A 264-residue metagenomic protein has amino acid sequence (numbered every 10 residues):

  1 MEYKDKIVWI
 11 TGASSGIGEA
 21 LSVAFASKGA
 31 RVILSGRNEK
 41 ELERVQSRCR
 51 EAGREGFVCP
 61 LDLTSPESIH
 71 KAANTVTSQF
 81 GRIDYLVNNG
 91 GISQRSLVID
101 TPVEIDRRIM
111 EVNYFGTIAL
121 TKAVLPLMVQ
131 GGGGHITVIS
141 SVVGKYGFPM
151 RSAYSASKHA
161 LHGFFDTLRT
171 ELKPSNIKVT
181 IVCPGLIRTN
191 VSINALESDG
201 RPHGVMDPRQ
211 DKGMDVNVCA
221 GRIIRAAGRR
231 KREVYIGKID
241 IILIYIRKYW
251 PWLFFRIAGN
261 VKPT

Functional and structural regions predicted by a protein language model:
G12-S15: Conserved glycine-rich cofactor-binding loop
K28-V45: Conserved glycine-rich Rossmann-like NAD(P)H-binding loop of the short-chain dehydrogenase/reductase
P60-K71, V103: The beta1-alpha1 cofactor-binding region of Rossmann-like NAD(H)/NADP(H)-dependent oxidoreductases
L97-V98, P102-R108: Substrate-binding pocket helix/loop in short-chain dehydrogenase/reductase
T121, S157: Active-site helix of classical SDR
S141: Residue(s) in the substrate-gating loop at a strand-loop-helix junction that position the organic substrate next
K173-K238: SDR active-site lid
